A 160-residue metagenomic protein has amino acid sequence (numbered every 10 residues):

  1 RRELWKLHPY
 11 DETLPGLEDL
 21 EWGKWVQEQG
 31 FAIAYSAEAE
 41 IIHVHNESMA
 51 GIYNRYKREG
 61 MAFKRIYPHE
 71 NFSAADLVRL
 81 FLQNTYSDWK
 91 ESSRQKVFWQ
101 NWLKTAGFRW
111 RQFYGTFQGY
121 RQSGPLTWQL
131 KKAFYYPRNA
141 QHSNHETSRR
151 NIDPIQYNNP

Functional and structural regions predicted by a protein language model:
R1-L4, L20-E28, N46-R58, F134: Charged, low-complexity, helix/coiled-coil-prone segments
E3-H8, T13-H43: A short, conserved alpha-helix in the catalytic core of glycosyltransferases
E18, S48, F98, W102: Conserved acidic
V26-Q29, F63, F113: Short alpha-helical scaffold segments that flank and stabilize functional sites
F31-A32, S36-Y53, E59-I66: Active-site donor/metal-binding and catalytic loop motifs of nucleotide-sugar-dependent glycosylation enzymes
R55-R58, R65, H69-P160: Non-catalytic, C-terminal membrane-associated alpha-helical segments of glycosyltransferases
